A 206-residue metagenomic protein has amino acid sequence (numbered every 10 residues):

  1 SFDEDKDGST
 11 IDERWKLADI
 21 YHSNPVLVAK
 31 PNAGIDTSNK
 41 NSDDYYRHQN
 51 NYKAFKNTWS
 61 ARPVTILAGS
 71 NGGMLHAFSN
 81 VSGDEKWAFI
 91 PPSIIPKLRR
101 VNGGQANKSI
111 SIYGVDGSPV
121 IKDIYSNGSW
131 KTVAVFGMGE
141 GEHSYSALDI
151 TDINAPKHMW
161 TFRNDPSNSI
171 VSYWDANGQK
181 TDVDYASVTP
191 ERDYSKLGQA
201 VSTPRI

Functional and structural regions predicted by a protein language model:
S1-I206: A fold-level detector for beta-propeller and closely related beta-sheet-rich head/sensor domains
